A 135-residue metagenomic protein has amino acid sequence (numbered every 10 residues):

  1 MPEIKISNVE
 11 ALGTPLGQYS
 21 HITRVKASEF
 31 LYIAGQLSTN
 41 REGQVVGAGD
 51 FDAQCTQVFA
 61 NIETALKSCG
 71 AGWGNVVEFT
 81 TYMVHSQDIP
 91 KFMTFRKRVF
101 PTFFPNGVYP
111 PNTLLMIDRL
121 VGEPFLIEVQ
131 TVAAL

Functional and structural regions predicted by a protein language model:
M1-A60, T64-E78, M83-L135: N-terminal presequence-like segments and the immediate start of the first folded domain
